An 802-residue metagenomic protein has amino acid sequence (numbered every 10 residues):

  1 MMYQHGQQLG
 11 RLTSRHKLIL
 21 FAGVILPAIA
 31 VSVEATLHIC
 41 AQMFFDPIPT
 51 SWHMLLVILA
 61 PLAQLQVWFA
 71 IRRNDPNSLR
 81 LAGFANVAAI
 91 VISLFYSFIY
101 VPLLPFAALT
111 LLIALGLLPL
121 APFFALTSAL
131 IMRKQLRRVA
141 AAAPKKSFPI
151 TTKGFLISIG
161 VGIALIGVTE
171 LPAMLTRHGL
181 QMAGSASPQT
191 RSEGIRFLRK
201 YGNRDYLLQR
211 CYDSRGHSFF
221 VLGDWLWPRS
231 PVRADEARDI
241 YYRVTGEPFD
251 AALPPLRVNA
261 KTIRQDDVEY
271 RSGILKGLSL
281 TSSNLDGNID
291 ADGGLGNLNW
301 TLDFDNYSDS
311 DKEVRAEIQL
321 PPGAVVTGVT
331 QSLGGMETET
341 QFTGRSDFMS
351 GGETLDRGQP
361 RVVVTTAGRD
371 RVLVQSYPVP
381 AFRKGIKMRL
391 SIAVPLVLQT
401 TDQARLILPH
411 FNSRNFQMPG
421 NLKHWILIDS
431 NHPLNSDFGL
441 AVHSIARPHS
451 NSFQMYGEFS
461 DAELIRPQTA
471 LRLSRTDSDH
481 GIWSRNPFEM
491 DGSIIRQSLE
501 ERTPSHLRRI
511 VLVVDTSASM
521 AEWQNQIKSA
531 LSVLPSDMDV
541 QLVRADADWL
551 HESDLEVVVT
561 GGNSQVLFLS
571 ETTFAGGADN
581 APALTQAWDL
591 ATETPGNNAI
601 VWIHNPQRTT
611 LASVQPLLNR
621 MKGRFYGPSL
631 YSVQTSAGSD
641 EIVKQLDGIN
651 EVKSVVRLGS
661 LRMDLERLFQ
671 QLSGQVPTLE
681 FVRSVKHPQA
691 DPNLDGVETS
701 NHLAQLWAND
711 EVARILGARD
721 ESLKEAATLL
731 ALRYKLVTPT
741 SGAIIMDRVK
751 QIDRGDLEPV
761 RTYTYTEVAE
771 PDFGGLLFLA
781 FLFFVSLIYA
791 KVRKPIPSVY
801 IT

Functional and structural regions predicted by a protein language model:
M1-M2, V57-W68: Central hydrophobic cores of alpha-helical transmembrane segments in multi-pass inner-membrane proteins across all
M2-G10: Short, Lys/Arg-rich, polar N-terminal cytosolic tail immediately upstream of the first transmembrane signal-anchor
G10-P27, V31-P47, P61, R72 (+8 more regions): Subset of Sec-pathway N-terminal targeting signals
T13-V57, I71-Y96, Y100-L109, I113-R177 (+5 more regions): Exposed acidic/Ser/Thr-rich ligand/metal-binding surfaces
L295, D309, P322, T503-H506 (+4 more regions): Active-site-proximal structural scaffolding
G328-D370, P378-K387, S391-P504, I510 (+3 more regions): An acidic, Ser/Thr-enriched
Q526, P616, L777, F781-F783: Single-residue recognition of alpha-helix boundary sites
F784-T802: C-terminal membrane-anchoring or membrane-association module
